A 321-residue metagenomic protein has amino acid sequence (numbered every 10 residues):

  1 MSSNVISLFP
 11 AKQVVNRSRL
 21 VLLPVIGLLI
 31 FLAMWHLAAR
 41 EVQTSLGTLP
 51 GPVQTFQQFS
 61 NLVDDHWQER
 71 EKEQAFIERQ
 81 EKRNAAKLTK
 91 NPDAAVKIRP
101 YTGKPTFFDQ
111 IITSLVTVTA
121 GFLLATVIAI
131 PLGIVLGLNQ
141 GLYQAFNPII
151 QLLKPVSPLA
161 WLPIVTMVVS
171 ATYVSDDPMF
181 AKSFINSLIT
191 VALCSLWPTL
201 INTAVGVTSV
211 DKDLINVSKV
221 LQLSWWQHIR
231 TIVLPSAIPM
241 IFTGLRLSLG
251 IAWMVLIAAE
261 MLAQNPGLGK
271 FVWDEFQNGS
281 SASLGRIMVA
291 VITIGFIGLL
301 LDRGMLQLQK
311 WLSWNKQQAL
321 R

Functional and structural regions predicted by a protein language model:
S7-E41: N-terminal signal-anchor/first transmembrane alpha helix
E41-F122: Periplasmic/extracellular loop-to-transmembrane helix junction in inner-membrane transport proteins
F56, P100, K104, F108 (+10 more regions): Alpha-helical membrane-protein architecture signal
A120-I150: Transmembrane-helix boundary motif in ABC transporter permease subunits
G137, N147, Q151-P198, V205-G206: Generic hydrophobic transmembrane alpha-helix motif, especially the helices
P198-G244: Short cytoplasmic-facing helical segments at TM-TM junctions of multi-pass membrane proteins
W225-A259, V289, M305: Transmembrane alpha-helices
M288-R321: C-terminal transmembrane helix and the adjacent membrane-cytosol boundary/short C-terminal tail of inner/organellar
